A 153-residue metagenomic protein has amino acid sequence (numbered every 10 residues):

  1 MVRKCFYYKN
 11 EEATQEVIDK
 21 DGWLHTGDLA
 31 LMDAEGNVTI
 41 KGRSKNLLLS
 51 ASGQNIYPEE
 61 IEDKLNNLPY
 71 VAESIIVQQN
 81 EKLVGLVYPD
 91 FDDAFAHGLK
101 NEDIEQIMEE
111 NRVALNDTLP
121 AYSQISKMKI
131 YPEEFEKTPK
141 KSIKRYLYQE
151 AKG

Functional and structural regions predicted by a protein language model:
M1-Y7: Short, compositionally biased segments
F6, L29-A121: AMP-binding/adenylate-forming catalytic core of the ANL superfamily
I18-D19: Short basic/glycine-enriched coil/helix segment immediately N-terminal to the Walker B
G22, G36, G53, K140-K141: Detector for glycine-centered tight turns/loop "hinges" at secondary-structure junctions
E81, V113-G153: Conserved C-terminal "lid"/linker of ANL adenylate-forming enzymes
